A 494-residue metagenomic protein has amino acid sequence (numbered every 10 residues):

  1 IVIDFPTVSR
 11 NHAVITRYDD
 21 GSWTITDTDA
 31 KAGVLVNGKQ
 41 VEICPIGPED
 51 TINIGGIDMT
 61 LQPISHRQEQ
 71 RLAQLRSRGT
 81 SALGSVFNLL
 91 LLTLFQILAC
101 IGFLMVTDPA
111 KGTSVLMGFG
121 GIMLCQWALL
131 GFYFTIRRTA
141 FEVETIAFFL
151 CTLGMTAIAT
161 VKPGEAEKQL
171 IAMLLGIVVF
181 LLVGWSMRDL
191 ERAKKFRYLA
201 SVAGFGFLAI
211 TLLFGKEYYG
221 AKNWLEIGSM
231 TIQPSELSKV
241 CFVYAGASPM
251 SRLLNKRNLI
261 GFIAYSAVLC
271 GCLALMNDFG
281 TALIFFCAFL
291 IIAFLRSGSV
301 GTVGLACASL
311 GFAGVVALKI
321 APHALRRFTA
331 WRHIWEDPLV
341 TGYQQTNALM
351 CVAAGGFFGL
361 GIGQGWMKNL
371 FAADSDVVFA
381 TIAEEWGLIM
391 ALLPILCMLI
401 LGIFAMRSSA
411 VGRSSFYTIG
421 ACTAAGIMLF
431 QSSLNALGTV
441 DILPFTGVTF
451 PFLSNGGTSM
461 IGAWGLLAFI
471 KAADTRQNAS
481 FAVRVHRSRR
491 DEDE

Functional and structural regions predicted by a protein language model:
I1-D58: Forkhead-associated
G56-V115, I263-A264, R489-E494: Regulatory inter-domain linker segments that are low-complexity and enriched for serine/threonine/proline
G79-V86, A99-M117, T135-I146, M155-L175 (+3 more regions): Interfacial transmembrane-helix termini
I122-I136, M155-A209, S238-N255, F289-V300 (+1 more regions): Transmembrane alpha-helical segments and their membrane-water interfaces
A209, Y218-W224, T231, G304-P394 (+1 more regions): Hydrophobic, glycine- and aromatic-enriched re-entrant/interface helices and adjoining loop segments
K256-L275, F279-K319: Hydrophobic alpha-helical segments of polytopic membrane proteins
S408-G447, L453: Loop-to-helix entry and N-terminal half of a specific, functionally important transmembrane alpha helix in multi-pass
S433-E494: A juxtamembrane structural motif centered on a specific transmembrane helix
